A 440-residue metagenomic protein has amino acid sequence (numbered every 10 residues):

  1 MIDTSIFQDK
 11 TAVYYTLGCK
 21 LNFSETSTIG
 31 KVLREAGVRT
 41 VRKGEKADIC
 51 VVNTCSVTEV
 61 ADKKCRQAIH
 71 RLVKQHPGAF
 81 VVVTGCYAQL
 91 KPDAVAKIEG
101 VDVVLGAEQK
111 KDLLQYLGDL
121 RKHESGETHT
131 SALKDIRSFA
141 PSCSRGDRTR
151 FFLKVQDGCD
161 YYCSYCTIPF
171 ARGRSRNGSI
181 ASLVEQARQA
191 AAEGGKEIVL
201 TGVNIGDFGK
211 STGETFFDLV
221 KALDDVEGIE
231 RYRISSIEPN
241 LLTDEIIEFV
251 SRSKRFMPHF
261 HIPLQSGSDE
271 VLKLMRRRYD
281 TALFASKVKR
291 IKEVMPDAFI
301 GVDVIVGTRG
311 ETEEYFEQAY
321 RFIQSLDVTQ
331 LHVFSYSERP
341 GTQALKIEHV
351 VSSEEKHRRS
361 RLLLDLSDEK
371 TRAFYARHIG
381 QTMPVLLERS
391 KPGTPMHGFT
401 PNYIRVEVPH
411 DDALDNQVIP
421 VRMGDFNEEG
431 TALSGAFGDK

Functional and structural regions predicted by a protein language model:
M1-D207, K221, E245, F260 (+6 more regions): Proteins enriched for Cys/Gly/acidic motifs involved in redox and nucleic-acid/cofactor modification
N22, T58-A61, A88, P239 (+3 more regions): Alpha-helix N-cap/loop-to-helix initiation residues
A61-K63, R174-S179, G209-E214, L274-R277 (+3 more regions): Short, solvent-exposed loop/turn segments at secondary-structure boundaries
V81-V82, L90-K91, A192-E314: Conserved SAM/AdoMet-binding glycine-rich loop
R145-T149, C159-D160, F256, S266 (+5 more regions): Short flexible coil/turn linkers enriched for glycine and charged/polar residues that connect secondary-structure
I262, D303, I323, L331 (+3 more regions): Hydrophobic, well-ordered secondary-structure elements that form the walls of internal hydrophobic environments
E311, D327-V328: Contiguous mid-protein beta-loop-alpha structural module that forms a pocket-lining wall or clamp of enzyme active
K346-K440: Terminal RNA-binding accessory module
